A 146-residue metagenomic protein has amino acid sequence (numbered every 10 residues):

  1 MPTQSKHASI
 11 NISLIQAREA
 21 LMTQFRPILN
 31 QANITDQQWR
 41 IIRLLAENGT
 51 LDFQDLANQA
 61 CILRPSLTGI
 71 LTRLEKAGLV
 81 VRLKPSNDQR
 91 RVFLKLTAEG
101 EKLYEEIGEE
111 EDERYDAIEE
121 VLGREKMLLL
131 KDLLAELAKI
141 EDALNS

Functional and structural regions predicted by a protein language model:
M1-A32: N-terminal leader segment of winged-helix/HTH proteins
M1-T3, R124-S146: C-terminal regulatory/oligomerization modules of transcriptional regulators
I15, R43-E47, G108: Short, locally clustered residues in the helix-turn-helix/winged-helix DNA-binding domain
M22, T72-D132: Charged, amphipathic alpha-helical coiled-coil/dimerization segments
T23-L63: N-terminal helix-turn-helix DNA-binding core of bacterial DNA-binding proteins
P27, R73, E136: Alpha-helical DNA-recognition elements
F53-Q54, P65, T72, V92: Residues within helix-turn-helix
